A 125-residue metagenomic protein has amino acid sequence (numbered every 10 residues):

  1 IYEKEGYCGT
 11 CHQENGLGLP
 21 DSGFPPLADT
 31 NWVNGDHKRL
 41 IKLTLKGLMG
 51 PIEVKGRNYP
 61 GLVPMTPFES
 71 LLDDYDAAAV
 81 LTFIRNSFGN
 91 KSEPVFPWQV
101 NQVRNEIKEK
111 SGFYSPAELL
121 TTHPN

Functional and structural regions predicted by a protein language model:
I1-D21, V33-K46: Sequence/structural segment immediately N-terminal to covalent heme-attachment motifs in c-type and related
E5, E14, T30, L43-G47 (+2 more regions): Structured segments of extracytoplasmic/periplasmic soluble domains in secreted or envelope-associated proteins
G9, S22, N34, K38 (+4 more regions): Secondary-structure transition/capping residues
L19-P25, G61-L62: Short acidic (Asp/Glu) and glycine-rich catalytic loops that position anionic groups and cofactors
P26-K42, G50-V54, V63-A78: Electron-transfer interface patches adjacent to heme c in soluble/periplasmic c-type cytochromes and di-/multiheme
K55, Y59-N125: Flexible coil segments in periplasmic/lumen-exposed cytochrome c-class electron-transfer proteins
